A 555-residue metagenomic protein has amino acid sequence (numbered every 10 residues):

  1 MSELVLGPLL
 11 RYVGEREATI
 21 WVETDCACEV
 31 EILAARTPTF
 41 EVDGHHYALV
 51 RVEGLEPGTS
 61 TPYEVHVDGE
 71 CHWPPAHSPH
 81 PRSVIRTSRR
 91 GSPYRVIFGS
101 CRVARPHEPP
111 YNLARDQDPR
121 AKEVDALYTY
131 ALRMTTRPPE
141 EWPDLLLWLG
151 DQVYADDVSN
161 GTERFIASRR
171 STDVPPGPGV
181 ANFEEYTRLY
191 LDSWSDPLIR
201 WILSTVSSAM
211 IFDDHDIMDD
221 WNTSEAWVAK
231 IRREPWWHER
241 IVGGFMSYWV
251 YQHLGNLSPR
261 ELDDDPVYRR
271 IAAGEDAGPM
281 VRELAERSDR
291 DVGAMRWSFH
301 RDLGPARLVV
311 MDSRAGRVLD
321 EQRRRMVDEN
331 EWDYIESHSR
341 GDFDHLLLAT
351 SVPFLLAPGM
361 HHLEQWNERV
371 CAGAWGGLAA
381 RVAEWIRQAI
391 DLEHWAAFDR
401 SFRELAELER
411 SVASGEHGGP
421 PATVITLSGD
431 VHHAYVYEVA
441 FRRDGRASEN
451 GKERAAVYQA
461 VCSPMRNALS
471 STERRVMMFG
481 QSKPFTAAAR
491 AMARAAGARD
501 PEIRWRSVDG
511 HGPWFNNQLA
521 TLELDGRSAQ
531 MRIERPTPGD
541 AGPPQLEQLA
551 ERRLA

Functional and structural regions predicted by a protein language model:
M1-A555: Metal-dependent phosphoester/phosphodiester hydrolase catalytic core
